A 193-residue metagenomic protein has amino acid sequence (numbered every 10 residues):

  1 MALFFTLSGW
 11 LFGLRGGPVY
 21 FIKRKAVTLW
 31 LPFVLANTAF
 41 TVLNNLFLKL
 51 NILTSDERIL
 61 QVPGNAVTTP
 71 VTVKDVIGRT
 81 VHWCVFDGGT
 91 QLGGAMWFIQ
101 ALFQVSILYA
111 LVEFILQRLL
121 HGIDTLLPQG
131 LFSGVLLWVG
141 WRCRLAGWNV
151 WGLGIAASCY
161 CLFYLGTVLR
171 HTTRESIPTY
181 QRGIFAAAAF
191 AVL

Functional and structural regions predicted by a protein language model:
M1, R15-Q91, A101, V105: Transmembrane alpha-helical segments and their boundary/interface "anchor" motifs in multi-pass integral membrane
M1, V85-A101, C143-L162, L193: Interfacial loop-to-helix transition and helix-capping segments at the boundaries of transmembrane helices
A2-W10, A101-A110, Y160-T167: Hydrophobic cores of alpha-helical transmembrane segments in multi-pass inner/ER membrane proteins, independent
W10-G17, A110-L120, C143, L165-S176: Structural signal for the C-terminal ends of transmembrane alpha-helices and the immediately following loop
A36-T38, F132-A146, A187-L193: Aromatic-anchored segments of alpha-helical transmembrane domains
N45-E57, R118-G122, L145-N149: Transmembrane helix-loop junctions in multipass membrane proteins, especially transporters and channels
L120-L136, V150, G154, Q181-G183: Membrane-interface starts of transmembrane alpha-helices
E175-L193: Alpha-helical transmembrane segments and terminal signal-anchor/GPI-anchor hydrophobic tails, characterized by long
